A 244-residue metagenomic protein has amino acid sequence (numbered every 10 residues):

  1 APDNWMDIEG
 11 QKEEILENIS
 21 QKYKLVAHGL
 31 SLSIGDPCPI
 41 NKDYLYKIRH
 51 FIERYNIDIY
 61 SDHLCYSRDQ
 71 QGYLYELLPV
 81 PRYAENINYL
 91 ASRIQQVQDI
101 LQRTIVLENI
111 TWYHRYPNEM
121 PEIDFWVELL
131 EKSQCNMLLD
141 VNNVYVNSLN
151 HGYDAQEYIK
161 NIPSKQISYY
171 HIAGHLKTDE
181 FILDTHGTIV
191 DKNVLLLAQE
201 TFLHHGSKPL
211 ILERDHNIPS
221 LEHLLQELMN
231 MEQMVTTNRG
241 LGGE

Functional and structural regions predicted by a protein language model:
A1-K12, S33-D43, Y113-M120, Y145-G152 (+2 more regions): Acidic-and-aromatic substrate-binding clefts and catalytic sites of carbohydrate-active enzymes
W5, I110, L138, Y170-A173: Catalytic cores of nucleotide-enabled group-transfer and carboxylate-activating enzymes in metabolic and assembly-line
E9, P39, L77-I87, S148-H205: Gly/Pro-rich active-site loop or hairpin
E9-A27, D43-D58, Q95-I100, E128-K132 (+2 more regions): Acidic (Asp/Glu)-rich catalytic clusters
N41-M137: Active-site acidic/histidine proton-transfer and metal-coordination neighborhood in alpha/beta enzyme cores
Y60, I105, D140, Y170 (+1 more regions): Conserved, mostly hydrophobic/aromatic
P209-D215: Conserved active-site loop/cleft motifs that coordinate metal ions or position small ligands
S220-R239: C-terminal helical cap(s) of enzyme catalytic domains, especially alpha/beta-barrels
